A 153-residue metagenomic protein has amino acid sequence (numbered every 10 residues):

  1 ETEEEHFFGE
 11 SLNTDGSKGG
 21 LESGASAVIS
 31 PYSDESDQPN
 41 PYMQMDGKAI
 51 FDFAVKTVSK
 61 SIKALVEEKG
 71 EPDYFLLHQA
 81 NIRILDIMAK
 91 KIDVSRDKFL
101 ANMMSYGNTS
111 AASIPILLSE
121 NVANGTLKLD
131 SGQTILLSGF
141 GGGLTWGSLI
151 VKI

Functional and structural regions predicted by a protein language model:
E1-D52, K56, K60, F140 (+1 more regions): Condensing-enzyme catalytic core mediating Claisen C-C bond formation in acyl metabolism
E3-H6, E71, S131: Short loop/turn motifs at secondary-structure junctions
E35-D37, E68, K128: Short, glycine- and charge-enriched coil/turn segments that flank and shape catalytic ligand pockets
V55, S59, D73-I153: Claisen-condensing/thiolase-fold acyl-transfer catalytic domains that form or cleave C-C bonds in fatty acid
V66-P72: Short, surface-exposed connector motifs at secondary-structure boundaries
